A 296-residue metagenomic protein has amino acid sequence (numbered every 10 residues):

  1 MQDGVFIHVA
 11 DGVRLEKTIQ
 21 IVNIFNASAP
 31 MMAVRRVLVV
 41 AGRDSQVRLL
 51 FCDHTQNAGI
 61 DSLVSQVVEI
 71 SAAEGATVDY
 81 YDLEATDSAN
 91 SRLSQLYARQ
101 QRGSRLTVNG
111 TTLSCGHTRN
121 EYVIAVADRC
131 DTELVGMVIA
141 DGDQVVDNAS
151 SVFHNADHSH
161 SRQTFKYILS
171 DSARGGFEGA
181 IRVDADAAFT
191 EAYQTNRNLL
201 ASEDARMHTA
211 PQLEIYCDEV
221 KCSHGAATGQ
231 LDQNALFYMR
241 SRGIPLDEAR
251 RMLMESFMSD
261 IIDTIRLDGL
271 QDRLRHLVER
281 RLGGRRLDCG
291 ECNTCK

Functional and structural regions predicted by a protein language model:
M1-I244, M258, I262-E291, C295-K296: Conserved beta-strand/loop scaffold segments within soluble protein domains that form the structured core and edges
